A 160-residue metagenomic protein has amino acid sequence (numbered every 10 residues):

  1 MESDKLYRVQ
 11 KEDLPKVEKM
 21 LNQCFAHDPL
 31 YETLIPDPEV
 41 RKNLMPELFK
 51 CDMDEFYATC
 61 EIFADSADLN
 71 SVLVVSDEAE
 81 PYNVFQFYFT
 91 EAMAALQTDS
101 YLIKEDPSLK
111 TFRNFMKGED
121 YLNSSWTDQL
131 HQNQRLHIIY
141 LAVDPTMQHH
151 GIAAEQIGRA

Functional and structural regions predicted by a protein language model:
K5-K19: A short beta-loop-alpha structural element at the N-terminal edge of CoA-dependent acyl/N-acetyltransferase catalytic
K19-E39, D52-E55: Helix-loop element at the rim of GNAT/NAT acetyltransferase active sites that forms part of the acceptor-substrate
P38-E61, T127: Active-site rim helix/loop that mediates acceptor-substrate recognition in acyltransferases
D54-S76, A142-T146: Conserved beta-hairpin
V74-Y140: Conserved acyl-donor/pantetheine-binding loop and adjacent beta-alpha core of acyl/acetyltransferases and related
M147, G151: Glycine-rich phosphate-binding loop
A160: Conserved small/polar residues in nucleotide/adenosyl-binding loops
